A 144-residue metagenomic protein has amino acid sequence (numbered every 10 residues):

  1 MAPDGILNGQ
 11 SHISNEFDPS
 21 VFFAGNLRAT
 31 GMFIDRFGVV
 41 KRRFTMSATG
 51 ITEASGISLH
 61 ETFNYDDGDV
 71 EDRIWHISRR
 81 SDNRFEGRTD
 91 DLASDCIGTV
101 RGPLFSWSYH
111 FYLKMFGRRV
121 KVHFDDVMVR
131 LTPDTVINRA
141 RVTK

Functional and structural regions predicted by a protein language model:
M1-K41, T45, T49-E53: Amphipathic/hydrophobic helical signal segments and adjacent flexible N-terminal regions that mediate secretion
E16, K114-R118, D126-R130: Exposed beta-sheet edge/beta-hairpin loop segments within beta-rich domains
F23-A29, P103-F105, D134: Amphipathic, well-ordered alpha-helical segments in soluble domains
N26-R28, I97, V127: Residues located in well-ordered beta-strands
T30-M115: Central antiparallel beta-sheet cores of small beta-barrel/beta-sandwich binding domains
K121: Active-site glycine-rich loop that binds ribose-phosphate moieties when present
D125-D126, R130-K144: Glycine-rich, aromatic-bearing surface loops/beta-hairpins
